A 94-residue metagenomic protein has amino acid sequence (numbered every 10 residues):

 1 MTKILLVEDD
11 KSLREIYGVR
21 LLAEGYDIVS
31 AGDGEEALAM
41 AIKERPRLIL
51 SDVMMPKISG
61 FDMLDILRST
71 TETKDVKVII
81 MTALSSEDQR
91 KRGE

Functional and structural regions predicted by a protein language model:
E8: Conserved acidic carboxylate
K11-V29: Two-component/phosphorelay signaling modules centered on CheY-like receiver
R14, P56, D65, K74 (+1 more regions): The feature encodes the CheY-like receiver
A31-E35, R90: Conserved Asp/Asn-Gly motif in the active-site loop of CheY-like receiver
A31-G32, K57-I58, L67, L84: Hydrophobic residue at a beta-alpha junction that N-caps the helix immediately following a catalytic beta-strand/loop
E44-L50: Active-site beta3 strand of CheY-like receiver
